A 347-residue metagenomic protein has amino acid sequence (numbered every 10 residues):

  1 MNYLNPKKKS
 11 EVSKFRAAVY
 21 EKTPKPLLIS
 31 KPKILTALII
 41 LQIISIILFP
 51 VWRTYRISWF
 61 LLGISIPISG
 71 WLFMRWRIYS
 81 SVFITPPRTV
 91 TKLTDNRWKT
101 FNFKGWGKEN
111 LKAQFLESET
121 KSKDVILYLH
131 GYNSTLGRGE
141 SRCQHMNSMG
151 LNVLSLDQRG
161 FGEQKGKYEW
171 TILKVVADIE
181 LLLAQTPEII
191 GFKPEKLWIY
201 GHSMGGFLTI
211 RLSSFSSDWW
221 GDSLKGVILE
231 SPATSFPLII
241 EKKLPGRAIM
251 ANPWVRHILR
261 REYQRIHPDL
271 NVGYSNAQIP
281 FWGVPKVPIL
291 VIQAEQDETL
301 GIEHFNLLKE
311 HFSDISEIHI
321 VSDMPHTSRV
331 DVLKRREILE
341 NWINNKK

Functional and structural regions predicted by a protein language model:
N2-L35, I46-K104, E109-Q114: An N-terminal hydrophobic leader/cap segment in hydrolases
Y132-H145, E303: The serine-hydrolase catalytic nucleophile loop
N133, H145, F161-I190: Catalytic nucleophile-loop/oxyanion-hole region of alpha/beta-hydrolase and closely related hydrolase-like folds
R142, V287, G301-E310: Short alpha-helix in the alpha/beta-hydrolase fold that links the catalytic acid
S214-L270: Hydrolase active-site cap/lid region
V284-P285, L290-Q293, D297: Short beta-strand/loop motif that positions the catalytic acidic residue of the alpha/beta-hydrolase fold
E295-L300, H326-S328: Acidic catalytic loop of the alpha/beta-hydrolase fold
M324-R335: Catalytic histidine-centered segment of alpha/beta-hydrolase-like enzymes
